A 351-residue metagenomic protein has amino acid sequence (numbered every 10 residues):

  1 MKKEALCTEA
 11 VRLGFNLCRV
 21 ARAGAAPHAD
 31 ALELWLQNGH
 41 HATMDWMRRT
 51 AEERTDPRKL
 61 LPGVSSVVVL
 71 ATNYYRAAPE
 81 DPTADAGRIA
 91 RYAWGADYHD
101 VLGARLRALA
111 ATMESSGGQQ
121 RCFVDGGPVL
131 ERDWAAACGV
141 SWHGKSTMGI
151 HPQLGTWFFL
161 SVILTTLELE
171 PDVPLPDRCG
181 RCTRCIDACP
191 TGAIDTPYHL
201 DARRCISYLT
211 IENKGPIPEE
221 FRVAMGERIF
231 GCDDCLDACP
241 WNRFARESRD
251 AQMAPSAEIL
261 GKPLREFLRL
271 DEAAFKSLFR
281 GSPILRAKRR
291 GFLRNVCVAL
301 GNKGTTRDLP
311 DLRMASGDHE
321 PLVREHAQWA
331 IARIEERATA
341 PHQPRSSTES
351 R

Functional and structural regions predicted by a protein language model:
M1-R178, I217, G226: Auxiliary alpha/beta "docking" domains used to position bulky ligands
F15, R184-Y208, K214, R228-Q252 (+1 more regions): Iron-sulfur cluster-binding cysteine motifs and their immediate structural context in ferredoxin-like electron-transfer
P174-R184, I194-P197, L285: Flavin-dependent oxidoreductase catalytic cores
R204-E220, A254-E272: Short microdomains enriched in Cys/His and/or Lys/Arg
S256-R290, C297: Alpha-helical adaptor scaffolds
K276-L278, T305-S316, R337-T348: Amphipathic alpha-helical scaffolding segments comprising HEAT/armadillo-like alpha-solenoid repeats
R289, H319-P321: Short inter-helical turns and helix N-cap capping residues of alpha-solenoid HEAT/ARM repeat scaffolds
L293-G304, E325-R337: Structural detector for internal amphipathic alpha-helices that build alpha-solenoid repeat scaffolds
